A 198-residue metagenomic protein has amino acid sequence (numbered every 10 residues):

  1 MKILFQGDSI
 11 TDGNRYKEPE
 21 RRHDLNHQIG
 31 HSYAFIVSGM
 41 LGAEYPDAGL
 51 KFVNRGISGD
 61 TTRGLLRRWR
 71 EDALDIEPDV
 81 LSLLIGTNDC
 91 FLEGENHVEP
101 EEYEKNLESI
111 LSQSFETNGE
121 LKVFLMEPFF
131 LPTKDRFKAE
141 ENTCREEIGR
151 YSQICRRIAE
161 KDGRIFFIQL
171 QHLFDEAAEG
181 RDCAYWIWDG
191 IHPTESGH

Functional and structural regions predicted by a protein language model:
M1-S58, R68-E77: Serine-esterase "nucleophile elbow" of acetyl-processing enzymes
N26, G30, I191-T194, H198: Aromatic-acidic/polar surface patches that form glycan- and anion
I36-K51, G64-S196: Alpha-helical cap/lid subdomain in secreted, periplasmic, or secretory-pathway luminal O-acyl-processing enzymes
